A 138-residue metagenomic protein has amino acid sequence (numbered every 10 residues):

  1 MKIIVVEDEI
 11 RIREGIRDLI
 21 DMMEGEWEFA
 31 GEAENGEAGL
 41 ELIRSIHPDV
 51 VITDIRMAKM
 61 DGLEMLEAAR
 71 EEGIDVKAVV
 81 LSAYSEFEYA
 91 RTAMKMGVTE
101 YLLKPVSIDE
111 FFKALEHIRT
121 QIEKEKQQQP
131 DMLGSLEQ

Functional and structural regions predicted by a protein language model:
E7, D54: Active-site residues of response regulator receiver
I10-G31, S45: Two-component/phosphorelay signaling modules centered on CheY-like receiver
E32-E41, G62-M65: Helix N-cap/capping motif at the beta->alpha junctions
V51, A78, A93, Y101-L102: Two-component signal transduction core modules
M57: Receiver (REC) domain active-site loop signature in two-component systems and cognate sites in sensor histidine kinases
E64, S85-E100: Alpha4 helix (beta4-alpha4-beta5 surface) of REC/receiver domains from two-component response regulators
M94, V98-E100, V106-Q138: Interdomain helical linkers/hinges and coiled-coil/dimerization scaffolds that transmit conformational signals
